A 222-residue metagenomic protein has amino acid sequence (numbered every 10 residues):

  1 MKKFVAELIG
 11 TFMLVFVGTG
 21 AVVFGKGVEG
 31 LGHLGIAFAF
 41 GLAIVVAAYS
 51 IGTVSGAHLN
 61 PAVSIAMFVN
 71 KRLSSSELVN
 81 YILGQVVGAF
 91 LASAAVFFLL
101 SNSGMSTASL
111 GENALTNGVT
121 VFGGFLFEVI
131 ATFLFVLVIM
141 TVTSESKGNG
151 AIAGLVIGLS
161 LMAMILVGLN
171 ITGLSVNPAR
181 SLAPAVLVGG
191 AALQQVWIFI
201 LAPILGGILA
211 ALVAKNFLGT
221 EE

Functional and structural regions predicted by a protein language model:
M1-E222: Membrane-interface helix-loop junctions and terminal tails of multi-pass membrane proteins
